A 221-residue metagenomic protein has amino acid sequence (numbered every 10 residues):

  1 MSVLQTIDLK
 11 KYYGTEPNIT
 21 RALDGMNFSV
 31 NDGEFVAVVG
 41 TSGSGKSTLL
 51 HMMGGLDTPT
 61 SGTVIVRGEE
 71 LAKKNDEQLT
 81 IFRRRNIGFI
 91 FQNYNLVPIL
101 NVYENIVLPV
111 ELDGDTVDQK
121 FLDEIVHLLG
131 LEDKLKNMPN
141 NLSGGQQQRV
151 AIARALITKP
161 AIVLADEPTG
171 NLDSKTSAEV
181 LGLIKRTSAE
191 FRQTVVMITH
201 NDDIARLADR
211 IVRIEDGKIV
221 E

Functional and structural regions predicted by a protein language model:
V3-L207, I211-I214: ABC family nucleotide-binding domain
V220-E221: Generic C-terminal helix-cap and adjacent flexible tail
